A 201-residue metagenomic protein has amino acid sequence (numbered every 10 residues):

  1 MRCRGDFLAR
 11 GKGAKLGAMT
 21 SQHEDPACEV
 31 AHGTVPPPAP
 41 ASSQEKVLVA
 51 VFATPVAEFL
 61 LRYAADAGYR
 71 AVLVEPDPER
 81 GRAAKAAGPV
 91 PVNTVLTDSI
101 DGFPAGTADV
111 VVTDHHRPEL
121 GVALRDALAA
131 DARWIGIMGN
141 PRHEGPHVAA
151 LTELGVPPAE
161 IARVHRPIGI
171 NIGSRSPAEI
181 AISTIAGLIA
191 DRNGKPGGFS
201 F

Functional and structural regions predicted by a protein language model:
M1-P91, A108-D109, H143, G187-F201: Segments forming oxygen-rich coordination pockets for charged ligands
L61, A123-L124: Generic hydrophobic/aromatic pocket-lining and core-packing "Φ" positions
G88-T94, E153-V156: Short, hinge-like loop/turn segments at secondary-structure boundaries
L96-G106: Short amphipathic alpha-helix with an adjacent loop that forms part of the alpha/beta core around
D109, D126-A150: ADP-ribose/adenylate-binding Rossmann-like module
V112-D114: Short, well-ordered coil/turn residues at beta-beta hairpins and beta-strand->alpha-helix junctions within
R117-G121: Cytosolic regulatory regions of ion transport systems
A159-I189: Active-site capping/gating segments
